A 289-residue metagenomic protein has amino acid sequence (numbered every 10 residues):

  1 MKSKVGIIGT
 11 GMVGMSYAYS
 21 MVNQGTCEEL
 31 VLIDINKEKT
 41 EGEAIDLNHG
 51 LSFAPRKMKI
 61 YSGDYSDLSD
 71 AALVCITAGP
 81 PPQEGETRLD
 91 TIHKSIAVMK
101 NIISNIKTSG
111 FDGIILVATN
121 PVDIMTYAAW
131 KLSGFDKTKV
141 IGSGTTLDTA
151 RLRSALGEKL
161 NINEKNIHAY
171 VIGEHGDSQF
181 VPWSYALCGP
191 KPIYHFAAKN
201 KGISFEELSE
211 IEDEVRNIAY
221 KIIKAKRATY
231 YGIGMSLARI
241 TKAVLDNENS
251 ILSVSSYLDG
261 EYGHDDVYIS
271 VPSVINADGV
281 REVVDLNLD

Functional and structural regions predicted by a protein language model:
M1-V5: Extreme N-terminal starter segment of soluble prokaryotic enzymes
T10-G11: Glycine-rich Rossmann-fold phosphate-binding loop(s) that bind the pyrophosphate of adenine dinucleotide cofactors
G14-M15: N-terminal Rossmann-fold NAD(P) dinucleotide-binding loop
I35-A72, E86: Conserved N-terminal Rossmann-fold NAD(P) cofactor-binding segment
A78-P80: Conserved NAD(P)H cofactor-binding loop of Rossmann-fold oxidoreductase domains
T87-R153: Rossmann-like NAD(P)(H) cofactor-binding subdomain of soluble oxidoreductases
S133-K139, D148-D289: C-terminal substrate-binding/catalytic lobe of Rossmann-fold NAD(P)-dependent dehydrogenases
